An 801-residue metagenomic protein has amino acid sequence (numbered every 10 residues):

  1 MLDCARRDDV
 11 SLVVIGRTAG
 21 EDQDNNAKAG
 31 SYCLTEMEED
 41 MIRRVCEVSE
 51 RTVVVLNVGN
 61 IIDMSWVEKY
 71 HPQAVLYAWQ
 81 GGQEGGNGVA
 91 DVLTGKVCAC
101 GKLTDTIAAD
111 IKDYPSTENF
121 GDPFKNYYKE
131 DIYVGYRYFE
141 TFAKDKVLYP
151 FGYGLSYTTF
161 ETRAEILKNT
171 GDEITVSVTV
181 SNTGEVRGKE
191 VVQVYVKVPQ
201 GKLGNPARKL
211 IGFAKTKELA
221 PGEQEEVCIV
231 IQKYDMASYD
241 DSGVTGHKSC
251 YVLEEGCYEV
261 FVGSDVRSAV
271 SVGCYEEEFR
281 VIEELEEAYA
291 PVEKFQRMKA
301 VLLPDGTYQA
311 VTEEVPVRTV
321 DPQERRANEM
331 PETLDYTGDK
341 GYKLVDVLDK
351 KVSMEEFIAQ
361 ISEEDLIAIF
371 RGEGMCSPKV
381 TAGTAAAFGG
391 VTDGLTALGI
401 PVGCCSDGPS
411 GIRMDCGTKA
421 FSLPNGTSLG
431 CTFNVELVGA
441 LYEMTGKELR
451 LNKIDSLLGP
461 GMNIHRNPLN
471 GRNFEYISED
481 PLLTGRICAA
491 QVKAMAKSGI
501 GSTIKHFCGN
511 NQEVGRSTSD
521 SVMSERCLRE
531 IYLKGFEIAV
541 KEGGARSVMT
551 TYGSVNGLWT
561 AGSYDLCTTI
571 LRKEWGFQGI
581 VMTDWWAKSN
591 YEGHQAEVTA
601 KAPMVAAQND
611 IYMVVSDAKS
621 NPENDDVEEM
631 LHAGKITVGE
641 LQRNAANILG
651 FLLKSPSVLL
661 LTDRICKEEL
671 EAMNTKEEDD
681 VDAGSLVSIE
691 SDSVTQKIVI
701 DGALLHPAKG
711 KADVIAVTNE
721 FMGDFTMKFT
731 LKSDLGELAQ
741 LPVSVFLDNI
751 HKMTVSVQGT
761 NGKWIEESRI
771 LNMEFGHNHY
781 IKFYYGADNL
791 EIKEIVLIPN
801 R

Functional and structural regions predicted by a protein language model:
M1-S268, E283-K728, P742-E766, I770-E774 (+2 more regions): Glycoside hydrolase catalytic-domain context in secreted enzymes
N182, S733-L735: Extracellular acidic, Ser/Thr/Pro-rich low-complexity tracts
F279-R280: Residues forming the flavin
